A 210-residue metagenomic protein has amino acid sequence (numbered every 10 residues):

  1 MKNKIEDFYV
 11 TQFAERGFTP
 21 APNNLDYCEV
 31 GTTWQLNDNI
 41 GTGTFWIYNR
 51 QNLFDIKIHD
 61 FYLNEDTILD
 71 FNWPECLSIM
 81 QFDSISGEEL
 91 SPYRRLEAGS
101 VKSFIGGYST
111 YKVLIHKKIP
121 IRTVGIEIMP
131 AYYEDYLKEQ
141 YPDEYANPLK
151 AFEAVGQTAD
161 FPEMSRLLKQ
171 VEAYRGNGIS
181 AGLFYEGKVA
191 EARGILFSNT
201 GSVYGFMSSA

Functional and structural regions predicted by a protein language model:
M1-W73: N-terminal low-complexity or simple alpha-helical regulatory segments that function as activation/interaction modules
K4-N24, C28-V30, D70, M80-D83 (+4 more regions): Aromatic-enriched hydrophobic runs in primary sequence
N39-G41, R50-F54, L69-C76, S109-G125 (+1 more regions): Ligand-binding loop in jelly-roll beta-barrel domains
H59-Y62, M80-D83, I126-P130: Short, hydrophobic/aromatic-enriched beta-strand segments in well-ordered soluble domains
W73-P92: Glycine- and acidic-residue-biased ligand/ion/polar-headgroup-sensing regions
E89-S209: Alpha-helical bundle regulatory/interaction domains
